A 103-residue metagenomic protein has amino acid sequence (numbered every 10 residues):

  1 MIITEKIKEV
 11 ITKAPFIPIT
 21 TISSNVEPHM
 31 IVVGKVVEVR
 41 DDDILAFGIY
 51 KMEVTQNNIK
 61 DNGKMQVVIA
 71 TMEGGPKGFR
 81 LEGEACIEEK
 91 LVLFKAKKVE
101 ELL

Functional and structural regions predicted by a protein language model:
M1-L103: Binding-site signature for planar aromatic cofactors or substrates
